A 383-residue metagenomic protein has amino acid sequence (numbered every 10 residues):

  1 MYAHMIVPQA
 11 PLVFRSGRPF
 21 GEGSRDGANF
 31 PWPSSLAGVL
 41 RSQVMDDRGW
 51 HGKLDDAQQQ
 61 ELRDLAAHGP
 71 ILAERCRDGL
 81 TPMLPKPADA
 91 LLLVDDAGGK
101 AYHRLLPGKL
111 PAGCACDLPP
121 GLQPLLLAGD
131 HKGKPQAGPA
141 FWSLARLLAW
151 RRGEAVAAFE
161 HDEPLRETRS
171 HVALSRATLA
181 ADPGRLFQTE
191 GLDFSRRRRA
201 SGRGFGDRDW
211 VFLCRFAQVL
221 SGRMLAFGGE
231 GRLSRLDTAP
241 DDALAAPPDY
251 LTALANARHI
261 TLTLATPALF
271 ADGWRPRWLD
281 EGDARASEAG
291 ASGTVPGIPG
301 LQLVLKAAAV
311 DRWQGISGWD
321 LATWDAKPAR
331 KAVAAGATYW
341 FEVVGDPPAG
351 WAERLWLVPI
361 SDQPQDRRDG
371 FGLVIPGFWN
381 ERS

Functional and structural regions predicted by a protein language model:
M1-S383: Conserved active-site/ligand-binding neighborhood in enzyme cores
